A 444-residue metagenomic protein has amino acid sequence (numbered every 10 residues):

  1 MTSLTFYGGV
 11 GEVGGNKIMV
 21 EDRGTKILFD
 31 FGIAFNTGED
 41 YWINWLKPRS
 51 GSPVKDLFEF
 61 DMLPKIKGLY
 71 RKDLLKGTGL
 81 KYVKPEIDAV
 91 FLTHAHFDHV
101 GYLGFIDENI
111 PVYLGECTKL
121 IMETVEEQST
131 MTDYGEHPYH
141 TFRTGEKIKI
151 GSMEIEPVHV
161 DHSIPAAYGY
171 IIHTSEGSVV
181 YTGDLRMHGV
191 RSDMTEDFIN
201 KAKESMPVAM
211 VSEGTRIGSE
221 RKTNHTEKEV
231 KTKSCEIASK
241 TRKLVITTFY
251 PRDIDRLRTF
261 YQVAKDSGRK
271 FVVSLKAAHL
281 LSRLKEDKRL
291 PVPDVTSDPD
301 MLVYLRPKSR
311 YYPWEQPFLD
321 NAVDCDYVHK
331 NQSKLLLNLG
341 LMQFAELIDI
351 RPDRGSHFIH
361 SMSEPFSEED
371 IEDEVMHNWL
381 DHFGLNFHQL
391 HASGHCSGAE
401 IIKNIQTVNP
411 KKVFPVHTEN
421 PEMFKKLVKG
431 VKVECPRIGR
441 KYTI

Functional and structural regions predicted by a protein language model:
T2-A89, V100-D255, T259, K265 (+1 more regions): His/Asp/Glu-rich metal-coordinating catalytic cores of metallo-dependent phosphodiesterases/hydrolases acting on
L80, L341-R351, H395-Q406: A short, acidic, amphipathic alpha-helical segment used as a generic capping/interface helix at domain edges
D98, T141-I148, S163-P165, D253 (+4 more regions): Short acidic loop-to-helix transition motifs that present clustered carboxylates
P138-T144, L302-P307, E434-P436: Short acidic-hydrophobic, aromatic-tinged amphipathic segments that line or gate anion-handling sites
G189-K276, G355-G430: Cap/insert and terminal regions of metallo-dependent hydrolase folds
R221-G355: Hard-cation-handling environments
V428-I444: Charged, glycine-enriched surface loops/patches that mediate electrostatic binding to polyanionic ligands
